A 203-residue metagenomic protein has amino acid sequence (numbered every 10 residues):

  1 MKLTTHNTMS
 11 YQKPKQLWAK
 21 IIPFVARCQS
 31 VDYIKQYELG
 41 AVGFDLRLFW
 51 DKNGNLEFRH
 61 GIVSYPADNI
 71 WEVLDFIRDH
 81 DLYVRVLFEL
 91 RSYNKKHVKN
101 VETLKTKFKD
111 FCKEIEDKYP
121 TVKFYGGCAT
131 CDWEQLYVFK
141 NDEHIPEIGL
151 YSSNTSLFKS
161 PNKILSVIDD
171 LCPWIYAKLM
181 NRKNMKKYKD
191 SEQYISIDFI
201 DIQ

Functional and structural regions predicted by a protein language model:
M1-G43, K52-D79, Y83, Y93-K95 (+2 more regions): Long, acidic (Asp/Glu-rich), low-complexity accessory segments flanking structured domains
R47: Conserved, mostly hydrophobic/aromatic
P66-G126: Glycogenin-like
K113-I145: C-terminal intrinsically disordered extensions
